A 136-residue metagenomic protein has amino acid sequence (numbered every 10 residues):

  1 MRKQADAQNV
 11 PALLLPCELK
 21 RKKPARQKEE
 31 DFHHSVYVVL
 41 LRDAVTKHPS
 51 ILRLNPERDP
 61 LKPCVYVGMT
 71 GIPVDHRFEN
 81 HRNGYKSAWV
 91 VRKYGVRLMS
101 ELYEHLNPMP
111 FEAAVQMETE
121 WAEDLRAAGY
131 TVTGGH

Functional and structural regions predicted by a protein language model:
M1-E79, E112-E120: GIY-YIG nuclease catalytic motif and its immediate N-terminal context
V74-D75, E79-H136: Aromatic/basic micro-patches that form nucleic-acid/chromatin recognition or nuclease catalytic surfaces
